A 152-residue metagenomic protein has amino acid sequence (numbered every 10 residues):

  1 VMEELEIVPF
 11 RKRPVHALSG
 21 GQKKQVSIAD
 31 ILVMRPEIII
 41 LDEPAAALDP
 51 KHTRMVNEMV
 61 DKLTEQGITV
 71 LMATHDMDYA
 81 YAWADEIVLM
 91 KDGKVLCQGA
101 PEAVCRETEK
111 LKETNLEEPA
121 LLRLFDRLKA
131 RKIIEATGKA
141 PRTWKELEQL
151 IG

Functional and structural regions predicted by a protein language model:
M2-F10: Conserved ABC ATPase "signature" region
P14-L18: Conserved ABC ATPase signature
I39-D42: Catalytic Walker B motif of ABC-type/P-loop ATPase nucleotide-binding domains
T74-H75: H-loop/switch region of ABC-family ATPase nucleotide-binding domains
A80-A82: A short, surface-exposed alpha-helical micro-motif characterized by mixed small hydrophobic and charged/polar residues
D92-G93: Conserved ABC ATPase "signature" C-loop
Q98-G99: ABC ATPase "signature
